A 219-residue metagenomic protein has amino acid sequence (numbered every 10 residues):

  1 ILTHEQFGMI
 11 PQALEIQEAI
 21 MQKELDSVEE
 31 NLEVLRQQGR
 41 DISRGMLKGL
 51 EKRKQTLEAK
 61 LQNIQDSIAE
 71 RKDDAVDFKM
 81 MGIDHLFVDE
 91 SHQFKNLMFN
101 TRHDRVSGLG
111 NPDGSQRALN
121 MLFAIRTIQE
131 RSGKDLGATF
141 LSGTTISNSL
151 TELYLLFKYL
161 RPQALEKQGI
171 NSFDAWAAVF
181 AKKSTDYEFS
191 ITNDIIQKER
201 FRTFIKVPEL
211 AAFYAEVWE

Functional and structural regions predicted by a protein language model:
I1-E30, R44-K48, K52-H85, Q93-K95 (+2 more regions): Inter-lobe coupling linker of SF2 helicases/translocases
N31-Q37: A short, terminal or domain-edge coil/loop segment
Q37-R44: Charged, low-complexity interaction regions
S107-D113: Flexible beta-alpha connector loops of hexameric P-loop NTPases
E152-L155: A short beta-strand element within the Helicase C-terminal
